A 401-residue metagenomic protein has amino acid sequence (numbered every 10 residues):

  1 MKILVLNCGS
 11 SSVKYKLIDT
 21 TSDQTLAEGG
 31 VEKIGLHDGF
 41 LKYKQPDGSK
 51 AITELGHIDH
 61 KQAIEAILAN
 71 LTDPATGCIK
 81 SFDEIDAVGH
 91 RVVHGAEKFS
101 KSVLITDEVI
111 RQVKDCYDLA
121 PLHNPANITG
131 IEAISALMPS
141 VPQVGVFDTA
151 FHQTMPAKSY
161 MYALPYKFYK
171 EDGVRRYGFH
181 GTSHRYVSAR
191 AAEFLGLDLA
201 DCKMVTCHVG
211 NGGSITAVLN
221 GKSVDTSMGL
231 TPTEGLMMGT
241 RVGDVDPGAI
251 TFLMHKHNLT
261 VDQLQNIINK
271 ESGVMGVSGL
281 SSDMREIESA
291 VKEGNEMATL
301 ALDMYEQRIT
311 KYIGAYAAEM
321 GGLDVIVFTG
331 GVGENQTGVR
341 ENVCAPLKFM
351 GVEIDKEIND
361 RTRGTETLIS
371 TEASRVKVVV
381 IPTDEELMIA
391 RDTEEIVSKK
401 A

Functional and structural regions predicted by a protein language model:
M1-A96: N-terminal glycine/serine-rich phosphate-binding loop of ATP-dependent small-molecule kinases, especially carbohydrate
G9, H90-V93, V209, L323 (+1 more regions): Glycine-rich beta-strand-to-loop/alpha-helix junction loops that act as flexible
N70-D86, A191-D198, I313-D324: Phosphate/pyrophosphate-binding loops at sites that engage ATP/ADP/AMP, CoA/4′-phosphopantetheine, polyphosphate
L71-H123, V144, F151-S159: Short beta-strand-loop/turn "lid" adjacent to the catalytic site in phosphate-handling enzymes
F151-H255: Glycine-rich phosphate-binding loop of actin/hexokinase-like ATP-binding domains
L219, V224-T260, N266, G330-R361: Catalytic phosphate/nucleotide-handling subdomain of diverse soluble enzymes
N266, G273-V277, M284-E319: Adenine-nucleotide phosphate-binding core of ATP-dependent small-molecule kinases
T299, D303-E319, L323, V327 (+1 more regions): Internal helix-turn-beta structural module
